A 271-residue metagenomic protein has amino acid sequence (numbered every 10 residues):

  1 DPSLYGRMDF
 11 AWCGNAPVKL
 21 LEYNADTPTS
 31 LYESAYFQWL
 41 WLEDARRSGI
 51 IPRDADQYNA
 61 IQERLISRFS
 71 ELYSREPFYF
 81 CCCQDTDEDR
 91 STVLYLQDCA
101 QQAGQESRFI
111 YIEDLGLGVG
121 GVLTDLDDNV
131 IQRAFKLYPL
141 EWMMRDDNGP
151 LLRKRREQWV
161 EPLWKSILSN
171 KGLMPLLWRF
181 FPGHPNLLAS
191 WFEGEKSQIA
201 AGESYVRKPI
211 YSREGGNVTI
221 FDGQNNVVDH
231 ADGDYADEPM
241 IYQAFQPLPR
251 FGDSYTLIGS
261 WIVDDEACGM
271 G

Functional and structural regions predicted by a protein language model:
D1-T27, I258-W261: Conserved metal-phosphate-binding beta-hairpin within the catalytic cores of diverse ATP-dependent phosphoryl-transfer
C13-N15, S30-E33, Q38-G271: Domain-scale recognition of functional cores that engage charged ligands
